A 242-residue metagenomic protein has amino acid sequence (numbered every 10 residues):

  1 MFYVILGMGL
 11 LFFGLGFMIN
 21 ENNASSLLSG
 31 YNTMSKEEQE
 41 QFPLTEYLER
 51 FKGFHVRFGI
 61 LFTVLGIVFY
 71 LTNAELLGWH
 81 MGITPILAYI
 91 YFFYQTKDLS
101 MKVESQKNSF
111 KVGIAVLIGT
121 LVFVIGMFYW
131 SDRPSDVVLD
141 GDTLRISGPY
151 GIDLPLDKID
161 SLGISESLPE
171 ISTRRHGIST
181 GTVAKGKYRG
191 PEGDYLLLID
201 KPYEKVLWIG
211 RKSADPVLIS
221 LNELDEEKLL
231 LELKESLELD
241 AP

Functional and structural regions predicted by a protein language model:
F2-F17, G78-T84: Alpha-helical transmembrane segments
N20-N23, L27, E40, S147-D153 (+1 more regions): Non-transmembrane, membrane-adjacent beta-strand/coil modules in membrane-associated proteins and peripheral
S25-T45: Cytosolic, membrane-interface loops and tails of multi-pass inner-membrane proteins
L48-I60, K111-V116: Select subsegments of transmembrane alpha-helices in polytopic membrane proteins, especially boundary-proximal
L65-F93, T182-P191: Hydrophobic alpha-helical transmembrane segments and immediately flanking/interface helices in integral membrane
D98, D157, L168, K201-P242: Terminal and domain-flanking low-complexity segments
S105-W130: Internal/C-terminal transmembrane anchor helices
G126-L156, S161-G163: Conserved beta-hairpin
